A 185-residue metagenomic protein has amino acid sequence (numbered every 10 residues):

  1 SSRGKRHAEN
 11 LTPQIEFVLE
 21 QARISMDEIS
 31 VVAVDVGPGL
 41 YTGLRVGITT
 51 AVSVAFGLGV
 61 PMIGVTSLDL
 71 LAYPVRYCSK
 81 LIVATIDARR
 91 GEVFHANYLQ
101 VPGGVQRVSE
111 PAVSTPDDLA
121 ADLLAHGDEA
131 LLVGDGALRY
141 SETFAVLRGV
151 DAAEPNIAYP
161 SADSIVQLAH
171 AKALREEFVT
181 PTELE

Functional and structural regions predicted by a protein language model:
S1-P38: N-terminal beta-alpha supersecondary unit
V18-A22, G57, V75, A162-A173: Stable alpha-helical structural segments in soluble proteins, enriched in small hydrophobic residues
Q21-D27, F56-V65, F178: Phosphate-handling active-site elements
S25-S30, S109, A152, R175: Acidic, glycine-enriched active-site microenvironments
V34-M62: DPxDG-like acidic metal-binding loop motif
P61-P160: Surface "functional belts" at beta-alpha junctions
A153-E185: Acyltransferase
